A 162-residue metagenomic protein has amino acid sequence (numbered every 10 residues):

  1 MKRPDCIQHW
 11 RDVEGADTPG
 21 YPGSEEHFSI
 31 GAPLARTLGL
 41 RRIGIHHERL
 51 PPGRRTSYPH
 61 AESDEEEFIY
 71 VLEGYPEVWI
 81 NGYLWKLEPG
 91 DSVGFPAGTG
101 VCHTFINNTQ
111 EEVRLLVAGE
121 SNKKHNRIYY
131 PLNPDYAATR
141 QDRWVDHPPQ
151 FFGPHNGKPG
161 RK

Functional and structural regions predicted by a protein language model:
M1-R42, I128-K162: A short, N-terminal "cap"/entry segment at the start of jelly-roll beta-barrel domains of the cupin/DSBH fold
F28-P33, H46-E62, G100: Conserved short histidine dyad/triad with adjacent acidic residue
G39, A97-H125: Ligand-binding loop in jelly-roll beta-barrel domains
L40-I45, S63-E66, V71-E73, E88 (+2 more regions): Short connector loops at helix/strand junctions that flank enzyme active sites, especially segments positioning acidic
R41, W79-Y83: Short strand-coil-strand connectors
H47-P51, A61-I80, A118-E120: Short, conserved beta-strand element in jelly-roll/cupin
G82-G98: Short acidic-glycine-tyrosine-enriched beta hairpin
